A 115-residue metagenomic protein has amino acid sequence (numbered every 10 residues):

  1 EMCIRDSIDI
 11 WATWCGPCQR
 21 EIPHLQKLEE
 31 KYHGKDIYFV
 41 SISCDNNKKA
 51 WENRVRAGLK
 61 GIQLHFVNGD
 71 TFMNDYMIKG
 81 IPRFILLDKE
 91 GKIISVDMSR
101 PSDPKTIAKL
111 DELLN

Functional and structural regions predicted by a protein language model:
M2-I4: Short, small-residue-biased leader/transition segments that mark boundaries at the very start of proteins
D6, I10-K27: Conserved redox-active cysteine motifs that mediate thiol-disulfide chemistry, especially di-cysteine Cys-X(1-2)-Cys
I8-I10, V40-C44: The conserved SAM/SAH-binding core of class I Rossmann-like methyltransferase domains, concentrating on the hydrophobic
W14-P17, N46-A50, T71-M73, I93-I94 (+1 more regions): Flexible loop/turn segments at secondary-structure boundaries
R20-I42, I107-L114: Conserved helix-turn-beta segment immediately C-terminal to the redox Cys motif in thioredoxin-like folds
E21, L25, H65-F72, D97-M98: Catalytic core segments in nucleotide and nucleic-acid processing enzymes
V40, E52-E90: Short, internal strand/loop/helix patches that form the active-site neighborhood or redox-interaction surface
L86-N115: Thiol-/selenol-based redox modules, centered on thioredoxin-like and closely related oxidoreductase domains
